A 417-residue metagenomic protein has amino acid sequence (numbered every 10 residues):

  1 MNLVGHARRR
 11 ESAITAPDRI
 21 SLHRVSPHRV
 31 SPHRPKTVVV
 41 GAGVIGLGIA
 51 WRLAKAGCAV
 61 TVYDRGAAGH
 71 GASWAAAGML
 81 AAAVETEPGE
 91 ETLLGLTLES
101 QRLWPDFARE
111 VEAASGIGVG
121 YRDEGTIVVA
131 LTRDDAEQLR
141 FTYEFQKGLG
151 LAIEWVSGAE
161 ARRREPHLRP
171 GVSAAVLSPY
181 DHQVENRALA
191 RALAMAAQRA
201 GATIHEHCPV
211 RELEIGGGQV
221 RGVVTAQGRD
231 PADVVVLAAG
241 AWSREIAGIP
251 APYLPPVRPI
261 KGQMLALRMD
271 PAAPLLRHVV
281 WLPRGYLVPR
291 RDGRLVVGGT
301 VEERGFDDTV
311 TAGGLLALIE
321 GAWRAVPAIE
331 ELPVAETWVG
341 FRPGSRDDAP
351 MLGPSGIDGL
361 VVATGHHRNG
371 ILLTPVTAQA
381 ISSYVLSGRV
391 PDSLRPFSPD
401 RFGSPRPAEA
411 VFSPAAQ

Functional and structural regions predicted by a protein language model:
M1-T37, K55: Extreme N-terminal leader/targeting segments of oxidoreductases
K36-T61: N-terminal Rossmann-like FAD-binding beta1-loop-alpha1 element of flavoenzymes
W51-A56, Y63-R65, G78-M79, V84 (+2 more regions): Active-site substrate-recognition segment that forms the wall of the catalytic cavity or substrate channel
G78-E160, R164, G321-W323: Dinucleotide-binding Rossmann-like beta1-alpha1 core, especially the glycine-rich loop that anchors the ADP
I117-A130, T142, L149, E154-A200 (+2 more regions): Helix-loop-beta segment of a Rossmann-like dinucleotide-binding subdomain
V176-A226, D230: Helical element adjacent to the flavin cofactor pocket in flavoenzyme catalytic cores
V326-Q417: C-terminal catalytic lobe of FAD-dependent flavoproteins
